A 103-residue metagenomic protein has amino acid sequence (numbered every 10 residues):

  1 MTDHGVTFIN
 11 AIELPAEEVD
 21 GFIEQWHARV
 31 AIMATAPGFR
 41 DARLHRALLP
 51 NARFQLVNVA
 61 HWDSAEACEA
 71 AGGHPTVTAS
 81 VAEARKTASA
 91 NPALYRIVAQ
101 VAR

Functional and structural regions predicted by a protein language model:
M1, E18-V19, A31, T35 (+1 more regions): Intrinsically disordered, low-complexity segments enriched in polar/charged residues with Gly/Pro, especially when
M1-V6, R43-F54, S80-R103: Glycine-rich beta-strand-turn "strand-cap" elements at beta-sheet edges
G5-E13, R43-H74: Short, well-ordered beta-strand segments in beta-rich or mixed alpha/beta enzyme and ligand-binding folds
E13-I23: Short, surface-exposed ligand-recognition loops at beta-strand->loop->(often short) alpha-helix junctions that present
Q25-R40, H61-V98: An amphipathic, aromatic/His-enriched active-site/gating alpha helix that lines ligand/cofactor pockets
